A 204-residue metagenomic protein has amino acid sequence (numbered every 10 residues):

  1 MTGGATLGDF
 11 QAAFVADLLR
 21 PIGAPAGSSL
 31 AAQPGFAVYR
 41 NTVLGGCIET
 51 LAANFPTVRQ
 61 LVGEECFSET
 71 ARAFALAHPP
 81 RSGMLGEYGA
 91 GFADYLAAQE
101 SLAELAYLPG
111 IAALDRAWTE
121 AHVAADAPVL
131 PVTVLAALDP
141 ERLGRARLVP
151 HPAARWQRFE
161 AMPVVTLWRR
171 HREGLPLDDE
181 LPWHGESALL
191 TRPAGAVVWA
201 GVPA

Functional and structural regions predicted by a protein language model:
M1-V129: N-terminal, charged low-complexity regulatory/assembly segments
A77-G201: Hydrophobic packing positions characteristic of elongated beta-solenoid/beta-helix-type spike/fiber shafts
